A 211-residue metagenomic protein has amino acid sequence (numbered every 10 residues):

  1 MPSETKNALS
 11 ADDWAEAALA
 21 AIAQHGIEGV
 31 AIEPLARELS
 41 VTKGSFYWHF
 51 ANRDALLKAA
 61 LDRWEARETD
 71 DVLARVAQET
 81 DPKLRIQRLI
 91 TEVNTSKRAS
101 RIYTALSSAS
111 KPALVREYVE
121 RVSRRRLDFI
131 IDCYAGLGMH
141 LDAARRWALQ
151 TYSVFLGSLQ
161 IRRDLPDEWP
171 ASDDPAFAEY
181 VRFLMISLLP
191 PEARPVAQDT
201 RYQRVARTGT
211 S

Functional and structural regions predicted by a protein language model:
S3-L9: A detector for short, charged/polar N-terminal pre-domain segments
S10-D13, A17-A59: Helix-turn-helix
D13, A17-H25, D71-R75, A105 (+1 more regions): Solvent-exposed, amphipathic alpha-helical segments
A59, D70-Y103, A148-T151: Hydrophobic alpha-helical connector segments
E65-A66: Generic helix N-cap/helix-start motif at coil->alpha-helix transitions
S96-E120, R163-D164: Amphipathic alpha-helical segments used for helix-helix packing
R116, E120, A135-S211: Hydrophobic/aromatic-rich alpha-helical bundle segments in the mid-to-C-terminal region
Y118-R125, F129: Short, solvent-exposed amphipathic helices
